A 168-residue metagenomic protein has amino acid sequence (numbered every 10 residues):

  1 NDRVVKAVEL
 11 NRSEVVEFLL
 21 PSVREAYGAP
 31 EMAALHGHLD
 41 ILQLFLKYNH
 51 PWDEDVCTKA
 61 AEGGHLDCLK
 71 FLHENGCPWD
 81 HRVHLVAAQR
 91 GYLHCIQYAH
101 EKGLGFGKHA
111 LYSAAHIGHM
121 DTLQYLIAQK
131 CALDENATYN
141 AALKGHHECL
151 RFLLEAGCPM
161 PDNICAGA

Functional and structural regions predicted by a protein language model:
N1-A168: Ankyrin repeat (ANK) tandem alpha-helical domains that serve as protein-protein interaction scaffolds, prominent
